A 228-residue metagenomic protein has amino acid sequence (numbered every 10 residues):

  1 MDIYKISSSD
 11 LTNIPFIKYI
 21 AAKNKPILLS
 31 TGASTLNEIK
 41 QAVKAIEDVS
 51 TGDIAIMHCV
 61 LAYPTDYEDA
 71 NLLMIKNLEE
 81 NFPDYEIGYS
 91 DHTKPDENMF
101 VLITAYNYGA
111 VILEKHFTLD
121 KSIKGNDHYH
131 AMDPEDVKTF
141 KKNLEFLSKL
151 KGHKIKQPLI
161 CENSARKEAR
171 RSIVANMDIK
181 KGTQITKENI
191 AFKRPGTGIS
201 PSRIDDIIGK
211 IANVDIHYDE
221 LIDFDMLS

Functional and structural regions predicted by a protein language model:
M1-S228: Catalytic cores and adjacent flexible loops of soluble metabolic enzymes that perform enolate/carbanion chemistry on
